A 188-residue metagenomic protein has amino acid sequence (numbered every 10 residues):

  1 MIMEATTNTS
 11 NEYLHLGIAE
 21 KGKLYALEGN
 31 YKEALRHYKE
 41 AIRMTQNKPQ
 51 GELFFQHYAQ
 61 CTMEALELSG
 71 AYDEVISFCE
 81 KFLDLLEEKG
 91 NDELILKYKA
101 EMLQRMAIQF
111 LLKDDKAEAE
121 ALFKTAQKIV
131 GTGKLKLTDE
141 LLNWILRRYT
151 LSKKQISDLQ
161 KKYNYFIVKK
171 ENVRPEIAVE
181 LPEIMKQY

Functional and structural regions predicted by a protein language model:
E4-T9, M44-E52, E87-L96, G133: Flexible helix-coil transition and linker loops at the boundaries of alpha-helical arrays
Y13, G51-F54, Y58, E74 (+3 more regions): Structural signature of alpha-solenoid helical repeat junctions
Y13-E20, Q60-C61, A65, Y98-L112 (+1 more regions): "A position-specific structural signal for the A-helix of alpha-solenoid helical repeats
E28, L68-S69, K113: Structural motif corresponding to the intra-repeat A-B loop/turn of tetratricopeptide repeats
M44-Q46, L66, C79-G90, A126-K134: Alpha-helical junction/boundary sensor with strong preference for TPR arrays
F110-L111, A117-Y188: Long, ordered, amphipathic alpha-helical scaffolds
